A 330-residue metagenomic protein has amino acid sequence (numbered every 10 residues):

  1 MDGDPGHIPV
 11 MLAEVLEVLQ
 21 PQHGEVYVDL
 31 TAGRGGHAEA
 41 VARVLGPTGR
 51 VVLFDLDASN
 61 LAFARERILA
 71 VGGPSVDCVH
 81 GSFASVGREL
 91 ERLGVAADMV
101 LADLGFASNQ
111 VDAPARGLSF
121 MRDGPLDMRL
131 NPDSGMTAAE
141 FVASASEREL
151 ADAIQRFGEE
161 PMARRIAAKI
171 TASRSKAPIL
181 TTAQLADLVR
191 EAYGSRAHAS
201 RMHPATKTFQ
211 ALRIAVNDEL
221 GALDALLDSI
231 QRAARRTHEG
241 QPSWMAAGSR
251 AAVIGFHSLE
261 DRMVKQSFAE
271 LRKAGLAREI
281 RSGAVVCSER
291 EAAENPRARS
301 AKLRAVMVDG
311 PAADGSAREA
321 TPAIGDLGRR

Functional and structural regions predicted by a protein language model:
M1-R330: S-adenosyl-L-methionine-dependent methyltransferase catalytic core, i.e., the SAM/SAH-binding region
